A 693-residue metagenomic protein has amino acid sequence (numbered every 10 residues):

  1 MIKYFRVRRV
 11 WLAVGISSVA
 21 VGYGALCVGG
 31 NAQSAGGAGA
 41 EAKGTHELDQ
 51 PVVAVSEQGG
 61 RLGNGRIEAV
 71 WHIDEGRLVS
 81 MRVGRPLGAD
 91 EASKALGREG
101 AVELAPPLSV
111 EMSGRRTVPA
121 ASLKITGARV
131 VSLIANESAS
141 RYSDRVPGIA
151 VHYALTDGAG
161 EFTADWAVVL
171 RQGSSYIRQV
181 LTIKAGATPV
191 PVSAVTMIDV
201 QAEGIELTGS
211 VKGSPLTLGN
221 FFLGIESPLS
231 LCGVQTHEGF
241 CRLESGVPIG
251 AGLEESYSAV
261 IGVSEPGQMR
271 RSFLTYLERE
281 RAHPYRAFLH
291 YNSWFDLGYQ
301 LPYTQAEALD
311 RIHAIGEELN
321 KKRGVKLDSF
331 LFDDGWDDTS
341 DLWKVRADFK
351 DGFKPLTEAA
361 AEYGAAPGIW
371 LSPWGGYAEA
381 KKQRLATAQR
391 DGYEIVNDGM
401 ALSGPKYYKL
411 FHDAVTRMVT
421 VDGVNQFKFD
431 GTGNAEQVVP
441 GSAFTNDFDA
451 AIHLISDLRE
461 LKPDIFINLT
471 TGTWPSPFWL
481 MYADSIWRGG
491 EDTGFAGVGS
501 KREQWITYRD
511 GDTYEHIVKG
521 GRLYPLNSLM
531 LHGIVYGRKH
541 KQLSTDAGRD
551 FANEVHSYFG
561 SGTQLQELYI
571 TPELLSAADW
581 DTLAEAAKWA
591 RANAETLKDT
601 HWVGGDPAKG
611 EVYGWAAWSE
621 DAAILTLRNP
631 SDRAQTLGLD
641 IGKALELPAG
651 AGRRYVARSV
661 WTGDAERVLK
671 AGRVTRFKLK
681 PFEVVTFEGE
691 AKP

Functional and structural regions predicted by a protein language model:
M1-V7: N-terminal secretory signal peptides that target proteins for export/translocation
A13-A25: Bacterial N-terminal signal peptides
G36-R129, E137-A150, L155-D157, A164-Y176 (+2 more regions): Beta-strand-rich N-terminal accessory domains
N64-G65, G252, A451-D664, R676-G689: Active-site-proximal substrate-binding groove within the catalytic cores of carbohydrate-active enzymes
A128-K382, L565-A608, A617-A623, D632-L637 (+1 more regions): Conserved structural scaffold segments of CAZyme catalytic domains across common CAZy folds
N292-L309, W336-K350, Y393-L410, G433-F448 (+1 more regions): The substrate-binding groove and active-site-proximal loops of carbohydrate-active enzymes, especially glycoside
L297-L301, A366-D422, G433: Active-site-adjacent "subsite" loops/lids of carbohydrate-active enzymes
G324-W336, L410-G441: Active-site groove signature of glycoside hydrolases
